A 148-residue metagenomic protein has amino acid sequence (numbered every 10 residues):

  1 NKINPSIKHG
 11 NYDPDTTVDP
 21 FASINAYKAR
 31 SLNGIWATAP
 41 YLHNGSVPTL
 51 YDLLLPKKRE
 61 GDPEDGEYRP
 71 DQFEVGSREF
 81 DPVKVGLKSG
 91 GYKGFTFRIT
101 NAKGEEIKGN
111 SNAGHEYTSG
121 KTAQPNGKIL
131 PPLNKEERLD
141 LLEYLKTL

Functional and structural regions predicted by a protein language model:
N1-L148: Periplasmic c-type cytochrome electron-transfer domains
